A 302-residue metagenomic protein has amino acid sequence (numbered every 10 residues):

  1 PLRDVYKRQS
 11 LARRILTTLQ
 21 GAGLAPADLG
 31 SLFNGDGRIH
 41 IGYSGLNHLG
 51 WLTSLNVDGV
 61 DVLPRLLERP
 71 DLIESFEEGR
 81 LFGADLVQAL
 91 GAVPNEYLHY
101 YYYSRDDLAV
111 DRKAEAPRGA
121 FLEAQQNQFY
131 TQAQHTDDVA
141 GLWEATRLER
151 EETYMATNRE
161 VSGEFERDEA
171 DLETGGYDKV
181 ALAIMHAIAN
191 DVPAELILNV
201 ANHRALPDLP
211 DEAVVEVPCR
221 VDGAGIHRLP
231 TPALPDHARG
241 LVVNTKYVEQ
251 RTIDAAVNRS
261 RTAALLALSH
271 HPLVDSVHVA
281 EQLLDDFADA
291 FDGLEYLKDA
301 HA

Functional and structural regions predicted by a protein language model:
P1-Y6: Short, small-residue-biased leader/transition segments that mark boundaries at the very start of proteins
K7-R8, L46: An acidic- and aromatic-residue-enriched active-site/binding cleft used to recognize and process polar
R8-D36, S54: Rossmann-like NAD(P)H-binding beta-loop-alpha module
L32-A302: Long, compositionally biased stretches enriched for glycine and/or charged residues
